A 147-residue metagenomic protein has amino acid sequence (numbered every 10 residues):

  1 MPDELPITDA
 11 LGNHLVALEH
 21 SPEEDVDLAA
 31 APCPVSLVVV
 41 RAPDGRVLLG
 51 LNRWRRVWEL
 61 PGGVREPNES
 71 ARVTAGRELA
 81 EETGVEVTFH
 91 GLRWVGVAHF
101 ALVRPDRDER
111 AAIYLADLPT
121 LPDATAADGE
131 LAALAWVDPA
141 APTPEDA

Functional and structural regions predicted by a protein language model:
M1-L37: Acidic, metal-coordinating catalytic segment for phosphate/diphosphate chemistry, firing primarily on the Nudix
D9-A10, A42, N52, R104: Acidic surface patches and DE-rich sequence motifs
V35-L37, V47, L131: Short glycine-rich loop/turn motifs
V40-P43, A116-L118: Active-site beta-strand termini and strand-to-loop segments that position acidic
A42-E81: Conserved Nudix-box catalytic region and its N-terminal flanking loop in Nudix hydrolases and closely related
R65-A147: Unchanged
